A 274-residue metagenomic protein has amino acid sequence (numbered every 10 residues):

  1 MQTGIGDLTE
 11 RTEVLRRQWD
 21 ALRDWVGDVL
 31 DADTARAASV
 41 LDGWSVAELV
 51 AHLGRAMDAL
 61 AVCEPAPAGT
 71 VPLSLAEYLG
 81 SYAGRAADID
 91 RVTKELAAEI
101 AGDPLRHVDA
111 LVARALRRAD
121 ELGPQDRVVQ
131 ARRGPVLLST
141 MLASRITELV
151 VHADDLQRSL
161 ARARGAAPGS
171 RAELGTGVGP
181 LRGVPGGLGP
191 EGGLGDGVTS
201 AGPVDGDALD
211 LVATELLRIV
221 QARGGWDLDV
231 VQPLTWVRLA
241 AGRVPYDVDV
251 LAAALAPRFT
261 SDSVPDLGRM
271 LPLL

Functional and structural regions predicted by a protein language model:
M1-Q130: Active-site-adjacent scaffolding segments
Q2-E10, R36, P65-S74, E121-L274: Structured surface interface patches that mediate subunit assembly and partner/cofactor docking
